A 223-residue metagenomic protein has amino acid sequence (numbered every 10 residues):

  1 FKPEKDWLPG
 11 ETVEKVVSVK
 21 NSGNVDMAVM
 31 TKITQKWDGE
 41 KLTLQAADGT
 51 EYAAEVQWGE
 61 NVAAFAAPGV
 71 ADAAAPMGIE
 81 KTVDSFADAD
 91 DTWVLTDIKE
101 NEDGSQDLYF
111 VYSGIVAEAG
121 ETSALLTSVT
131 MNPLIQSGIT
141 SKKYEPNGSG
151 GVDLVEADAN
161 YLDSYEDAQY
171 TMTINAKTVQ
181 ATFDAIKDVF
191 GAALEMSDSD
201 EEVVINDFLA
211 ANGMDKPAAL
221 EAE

Functional and structural regions predicted by a protein language model:
F1-E223: Surface-exposed, hydrophilic segments of mature proteins
